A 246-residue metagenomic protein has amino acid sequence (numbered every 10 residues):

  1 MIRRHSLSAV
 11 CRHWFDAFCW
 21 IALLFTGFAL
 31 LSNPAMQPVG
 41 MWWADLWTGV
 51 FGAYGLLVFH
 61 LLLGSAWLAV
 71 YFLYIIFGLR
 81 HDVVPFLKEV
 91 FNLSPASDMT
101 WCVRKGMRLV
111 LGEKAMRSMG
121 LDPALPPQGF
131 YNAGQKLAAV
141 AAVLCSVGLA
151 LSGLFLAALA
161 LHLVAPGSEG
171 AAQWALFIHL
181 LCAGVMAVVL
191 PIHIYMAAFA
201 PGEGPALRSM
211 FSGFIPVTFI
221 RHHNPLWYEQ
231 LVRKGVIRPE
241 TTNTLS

Functional and structural regions predicted by a protein language model:
M1-S246: Membrane-embedded alpha-helical bundles that constitute the cytochrome b-like, heme-associated redox core of multi-pass
